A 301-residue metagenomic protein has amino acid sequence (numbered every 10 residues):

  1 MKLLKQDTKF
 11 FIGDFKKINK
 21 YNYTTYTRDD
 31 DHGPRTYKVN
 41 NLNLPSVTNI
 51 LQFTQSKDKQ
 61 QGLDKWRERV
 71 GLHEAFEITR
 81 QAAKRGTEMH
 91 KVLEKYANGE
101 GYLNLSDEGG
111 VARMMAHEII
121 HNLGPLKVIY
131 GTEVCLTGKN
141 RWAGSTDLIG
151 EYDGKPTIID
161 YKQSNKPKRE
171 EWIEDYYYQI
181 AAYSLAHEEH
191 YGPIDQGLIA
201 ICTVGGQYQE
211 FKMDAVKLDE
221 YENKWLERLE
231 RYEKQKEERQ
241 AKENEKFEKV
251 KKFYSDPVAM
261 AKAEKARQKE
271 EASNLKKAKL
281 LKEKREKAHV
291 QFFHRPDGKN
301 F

Functional and structural regions predicted by a protein language model:
M1-A143, R267-A272: Metal-dependent nuclease catalytic cores that hydrolyze phosphodiester bonds in DNA/RNA, characterized by
K5-Q6, F10, K16-Y21, H32 (+13 more regions): Alpha-helical structural elements
Q6, Q52-Q55, Q60-Q61, Q81 (+8 more regions): Residue-identity detector for glutamine
N19, T25-D30, N41, K57 (+7 more regions): Generic alpha-helical secondary structure signal
K95, Y176, F293-R295: Compositionally biased, intrinsically disordered low-complexity segments
Y130-E238: Mg2+/Mn2+-dependent nuclease catalytic core
A200-S255, A259-A288, F292, P296 (+1 more regions): Domain-level recognition of nuclease-like catalytic cores that cleave nucleotide substrates
